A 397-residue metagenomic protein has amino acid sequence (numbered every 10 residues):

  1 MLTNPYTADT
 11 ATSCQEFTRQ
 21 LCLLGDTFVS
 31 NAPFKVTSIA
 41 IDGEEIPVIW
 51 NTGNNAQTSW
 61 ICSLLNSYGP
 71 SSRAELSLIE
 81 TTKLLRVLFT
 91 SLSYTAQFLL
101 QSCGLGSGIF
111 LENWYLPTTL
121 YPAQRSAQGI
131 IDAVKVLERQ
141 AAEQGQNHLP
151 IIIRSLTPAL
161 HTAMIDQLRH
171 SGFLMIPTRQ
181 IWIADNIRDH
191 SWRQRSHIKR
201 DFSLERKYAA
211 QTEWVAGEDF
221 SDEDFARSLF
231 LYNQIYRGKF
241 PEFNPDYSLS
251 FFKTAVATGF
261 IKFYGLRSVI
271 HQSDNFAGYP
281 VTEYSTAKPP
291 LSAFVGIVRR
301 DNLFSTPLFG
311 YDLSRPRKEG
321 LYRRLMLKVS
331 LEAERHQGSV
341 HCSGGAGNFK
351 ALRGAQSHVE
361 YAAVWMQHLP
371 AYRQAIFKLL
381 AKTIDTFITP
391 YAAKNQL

Functional and structural regions predicted by a protein language model:
L2-A40, W50-N54, I153-I165, F173 (+1 more regions): A conserved beta-strand-loop-helix scaffold within acyl/acetyltransferase catalytic domains
G25-V136, A277-T282, A287-R315, E360-Y361: Conserved donor-binding loop and adjoining core beta-sheet/short helix segment in diverse acyl/aminoacyl transferases
S93-Q211: Acyl-donor-binding surface of acyltransferase catalytic domains
S126-E138, P316-L331, C342: Conserved acetyl-CoA-binding loop-helix of GNAT-fold acetyltransferases
H148-I151, R335-S339: Short active-site oxyanion
L168-Q194, S339-L397: Active-site/acyl-donor-binding loops of N-acyltransferases
F240-F243, Q337-S343: Acidic/polar loop patches that form or flank catalytic/metal-binding clefts of enzymes that bind anionic ligands
V256, G296, S330-E334, G338 (+1 more regions): Hydrophobic alpha-helix feature that most strongly marks membrane-spanning transmembrane helices and their immediate
